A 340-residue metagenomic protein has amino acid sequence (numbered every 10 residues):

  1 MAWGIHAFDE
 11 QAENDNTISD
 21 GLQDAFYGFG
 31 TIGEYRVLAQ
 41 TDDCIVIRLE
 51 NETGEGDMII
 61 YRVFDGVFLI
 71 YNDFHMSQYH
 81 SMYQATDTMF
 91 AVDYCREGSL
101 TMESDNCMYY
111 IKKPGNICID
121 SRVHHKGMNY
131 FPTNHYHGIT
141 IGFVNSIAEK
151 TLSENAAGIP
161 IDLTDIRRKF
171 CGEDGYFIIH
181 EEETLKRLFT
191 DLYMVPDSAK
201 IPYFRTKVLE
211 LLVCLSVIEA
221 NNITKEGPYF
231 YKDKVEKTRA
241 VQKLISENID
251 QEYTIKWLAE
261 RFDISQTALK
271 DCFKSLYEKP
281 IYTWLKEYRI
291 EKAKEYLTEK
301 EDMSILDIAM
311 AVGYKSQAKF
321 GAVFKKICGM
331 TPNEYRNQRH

Functional and structural regions predicted by a protein language model:
M1-T86: N-terminal low-complexity or simple alpha-helical regulatory segments that function as activation/interaction modules
G54, V63-V67, Y83-M89, R122-T140: Ligand-binding loop in jelly-roll beta-barrel domains
Y71-D73, T86-T101, I141-N145: Short, conserved beta-strand element in jelly-roll/cupin
T101-Y231, V235-T238, I255, E260-Q266 (+3 more regions): Alpha-helical bundle regulatory/interaction domains
F204, I245, L269: Conserved hydrophobic/aromatic pocket- or pore-lining residues that grip, position, or stack substrates in active sites
R239-E247, E252, K256, S275-K315 (+1 more regions): Terminal helix-turn-helix DNA-binding modules in bacterial transcription factors
T267, A318, N333: Key DNA-contact positions within bacterial/archaeal DNA-binding proteins
L269, F273, K319-F320, F324: Short hydrophobic/aromatic patch on the recognition helix
